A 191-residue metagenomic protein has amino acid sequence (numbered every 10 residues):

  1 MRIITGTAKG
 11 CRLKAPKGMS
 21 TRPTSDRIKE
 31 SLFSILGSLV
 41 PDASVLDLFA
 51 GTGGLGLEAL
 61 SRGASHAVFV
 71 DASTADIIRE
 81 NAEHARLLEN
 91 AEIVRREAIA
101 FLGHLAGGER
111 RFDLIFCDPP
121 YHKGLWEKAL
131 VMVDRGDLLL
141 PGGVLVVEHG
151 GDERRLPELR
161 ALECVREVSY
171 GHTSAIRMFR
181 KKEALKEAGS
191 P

Functional and structural regions predicted by a protein language model:
M1-P191: Class I S-adenosyl-L-methionine-dependent methyltransferase catalytic core
